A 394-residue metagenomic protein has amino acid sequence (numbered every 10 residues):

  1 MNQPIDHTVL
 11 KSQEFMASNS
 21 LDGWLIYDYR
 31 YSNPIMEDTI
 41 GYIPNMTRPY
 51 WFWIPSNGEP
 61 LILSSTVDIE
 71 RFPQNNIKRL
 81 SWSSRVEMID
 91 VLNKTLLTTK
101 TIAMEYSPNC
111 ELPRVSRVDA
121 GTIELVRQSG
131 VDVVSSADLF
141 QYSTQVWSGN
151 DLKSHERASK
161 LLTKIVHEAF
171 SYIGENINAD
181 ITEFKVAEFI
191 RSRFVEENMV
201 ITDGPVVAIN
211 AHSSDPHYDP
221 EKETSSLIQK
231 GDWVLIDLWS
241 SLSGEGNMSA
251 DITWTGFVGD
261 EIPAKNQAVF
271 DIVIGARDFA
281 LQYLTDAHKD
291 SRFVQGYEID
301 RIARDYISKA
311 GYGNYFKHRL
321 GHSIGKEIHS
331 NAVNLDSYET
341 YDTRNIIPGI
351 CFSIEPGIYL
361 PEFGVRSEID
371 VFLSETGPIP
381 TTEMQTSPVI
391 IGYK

Functional and structural regions predicted by a protein language model:
M1-K394: Active-site neighborhoods and metal-handling regions in enzymes and metal-associated proteins
